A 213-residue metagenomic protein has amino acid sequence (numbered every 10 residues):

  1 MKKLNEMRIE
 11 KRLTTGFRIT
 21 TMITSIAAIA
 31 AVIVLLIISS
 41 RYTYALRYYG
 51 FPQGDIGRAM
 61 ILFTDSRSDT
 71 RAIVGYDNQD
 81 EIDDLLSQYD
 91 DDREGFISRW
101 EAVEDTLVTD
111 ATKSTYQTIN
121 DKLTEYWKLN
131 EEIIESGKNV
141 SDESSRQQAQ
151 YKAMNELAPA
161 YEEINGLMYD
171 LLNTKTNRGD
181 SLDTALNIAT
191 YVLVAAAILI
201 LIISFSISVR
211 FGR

Functional and structural regions predicted by a protein language model:
M1-M7: Short, Lys/Arg-rich, polar N-terminal cytosolic tail immediately upstream of the first transmembrane signal-anchor
E10-S66, Q79, L107-L123, S181-L186 (+1 more regions): Amphipathic alpha-helical segments and their boundaries
G16, V192-R213: Cytosolic-side ends of inner-membrane transmembrane helices, especially those that anchor bacterial signal-transduction
I26-V34, R71, I203-R210: Residue-level signal for alpha-helical transmembrane segments in multi-pass membrane proteins
V34-Y49, R67-V74, L129-V194: Juxtamembrane amphipathic/coiled-coil helical coupling segments that flank and transmit signals to/from transmembrane
L62, S66, L86-S145, A160-E163 (+1 more regions): Heptad-repeat alpha-helical coiled-coil/4-helix-bundle sensor or tether segments in soluble regions
D77-L85: Short secondary-structure transition hinges
